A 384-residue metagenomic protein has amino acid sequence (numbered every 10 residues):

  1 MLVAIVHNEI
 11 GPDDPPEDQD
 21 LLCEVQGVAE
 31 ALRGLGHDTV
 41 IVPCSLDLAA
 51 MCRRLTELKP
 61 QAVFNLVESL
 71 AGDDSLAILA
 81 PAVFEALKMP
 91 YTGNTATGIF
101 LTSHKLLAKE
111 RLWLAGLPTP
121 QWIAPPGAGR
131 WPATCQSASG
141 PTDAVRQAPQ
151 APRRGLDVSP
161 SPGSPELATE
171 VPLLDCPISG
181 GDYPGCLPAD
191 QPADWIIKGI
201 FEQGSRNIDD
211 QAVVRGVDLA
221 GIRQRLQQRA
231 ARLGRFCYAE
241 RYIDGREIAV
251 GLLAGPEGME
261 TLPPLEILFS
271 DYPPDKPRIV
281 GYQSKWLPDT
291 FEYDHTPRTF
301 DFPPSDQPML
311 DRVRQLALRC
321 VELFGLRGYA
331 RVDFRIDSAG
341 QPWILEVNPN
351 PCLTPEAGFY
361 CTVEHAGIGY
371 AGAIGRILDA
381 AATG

Functional and structural regions predicted by a protein language model:
M1-T97, L101-S103, L107-L114, P126-P184 (+1 more regions): ATP-binding N-terminal substructure of ATP-dependent carboxylate-amine bond-forming enzymes
C44, C237-R241, I248-A249, G325-A339: A short glycine-rich, hydrophobically flanked beta-strand micro-motif that places a catalytic Asp/Glu for divalent metal
L112-W113, Q191-N207, G234-G245: ATP-grasp fold ATP-binding core
W113-G116, M259, P273, P303-G384: ATP-dependent carboxylate activation and anion-phosphoryl transfer catalytic cores that bind Mg-ATP to form
A115-W131, Y183-Q203: Rossmann-like NAD(P)H-binding beta-loop-alpha module
D194-R225, E247-A249: Glycine-rich phosphate-binding loop of ATP-grasp-fold ATP-dependent ligases
V217-Q315, Q341-W343: Phosphate-binding site of ATP-dependent enzymes
